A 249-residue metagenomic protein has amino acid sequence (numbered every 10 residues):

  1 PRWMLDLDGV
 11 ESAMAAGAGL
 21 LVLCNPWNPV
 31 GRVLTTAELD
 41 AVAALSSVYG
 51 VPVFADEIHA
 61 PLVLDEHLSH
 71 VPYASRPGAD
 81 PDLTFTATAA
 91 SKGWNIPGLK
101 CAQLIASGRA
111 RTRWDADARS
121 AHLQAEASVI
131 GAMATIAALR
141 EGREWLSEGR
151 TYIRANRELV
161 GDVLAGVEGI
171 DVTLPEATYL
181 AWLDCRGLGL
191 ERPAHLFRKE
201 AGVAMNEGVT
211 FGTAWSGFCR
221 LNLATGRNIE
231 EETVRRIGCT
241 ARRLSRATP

Functional and structural regions predicted by a protein language model:
P1-L68: Active-site phosphate-binding strand-loop segment of PLP-dependent enzymes
D8-M14, L196-M205, F211-P249: PLP-dependent enzyme catalytic core of the Aspartate aminotransferase-like
S46, P77, L164-A165, F197-R198: A generic structural signal for well-ordered alpha-helical segments
V48-Y49, V167, A201, L244: Helix C-cap/helix->beta junction micro-motif
A55, R150, R157, V234: Short amphipathic alpha-helical/adjacent loop interface patches that line ligand and macromolecule-binding sites
G78-R154, G161: Conserved core segment of the aminotransferase class I/II
V129, I136, Y152-G161, D171-C185 (+1 more regions): Conserved glycine-rich beta-strand-loop-beta hairpin in the small C-terminal domain of fold type I
